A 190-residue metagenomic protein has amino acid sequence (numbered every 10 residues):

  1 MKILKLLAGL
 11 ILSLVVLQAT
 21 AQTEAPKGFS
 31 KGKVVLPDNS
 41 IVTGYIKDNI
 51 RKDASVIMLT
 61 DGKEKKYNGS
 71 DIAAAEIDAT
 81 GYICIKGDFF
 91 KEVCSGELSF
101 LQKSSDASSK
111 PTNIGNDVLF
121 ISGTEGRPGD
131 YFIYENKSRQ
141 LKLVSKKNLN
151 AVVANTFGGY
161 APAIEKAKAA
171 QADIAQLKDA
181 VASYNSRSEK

Functional and structural regions predicted by a protein language model:
M1-L4, I85, Q102, E189: Generic cytosolic/nucleocytoplasmic N-terminal low-complexity/intrinsically disordered segments
M1-P26: Bacterial Sec-dependent N-terminal signal peptides
L6, R127-P128, D173-Q176: Extracellular interaction modules
A21, Y67, V93, A170-L177: Short, surface-exposed, charged/polar-biased interaction segments
E24-A25, S30, V35-P37, V42-A163: Aromatic-patch recognition
A154-K190: C-terminal partner/receptor-binding element of secreted or periplasmic proteins
